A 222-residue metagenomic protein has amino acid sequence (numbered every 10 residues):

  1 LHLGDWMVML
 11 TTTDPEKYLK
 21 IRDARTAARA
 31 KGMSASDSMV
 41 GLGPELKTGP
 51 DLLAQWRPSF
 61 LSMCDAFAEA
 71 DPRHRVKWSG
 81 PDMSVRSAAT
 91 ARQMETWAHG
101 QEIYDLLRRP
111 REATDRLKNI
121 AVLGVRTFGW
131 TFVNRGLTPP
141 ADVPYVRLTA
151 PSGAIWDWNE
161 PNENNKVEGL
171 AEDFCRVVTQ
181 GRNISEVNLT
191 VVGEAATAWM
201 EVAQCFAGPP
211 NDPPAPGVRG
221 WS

Functional and structural regions predicted by a protein language model:
L1-R25, S79-N134, F174: Short, contiguous alpha-helical
G4-E69, R73: Short, helix-capping/interhelical loops that line the mouth of catalytic, cofactor-, or ligand-binding pockets
A30-K47, R126-D142, A203-W221: Charged/polar, low-hydrophobicity segments characteristic of intrinsically disordered regions and flexible loops
K47-S59, G80-A91, E95, K166: Short, contiguous, pocket-lining structural segments that sit at or immediately flank catalytic/ligand-binding sites
W56, W78, W97, W156-W158 (+2 more regions): Tryptophan-centric aromatic hotspots in well-structured domains and transmembrane helices
P81, T149-S152, E194: Short strand-coil-strand connectors
R135-V177: Glycine/small-residue-rich hydrophobic helix-like segments
E163-S222: C-terminal interaction segments
